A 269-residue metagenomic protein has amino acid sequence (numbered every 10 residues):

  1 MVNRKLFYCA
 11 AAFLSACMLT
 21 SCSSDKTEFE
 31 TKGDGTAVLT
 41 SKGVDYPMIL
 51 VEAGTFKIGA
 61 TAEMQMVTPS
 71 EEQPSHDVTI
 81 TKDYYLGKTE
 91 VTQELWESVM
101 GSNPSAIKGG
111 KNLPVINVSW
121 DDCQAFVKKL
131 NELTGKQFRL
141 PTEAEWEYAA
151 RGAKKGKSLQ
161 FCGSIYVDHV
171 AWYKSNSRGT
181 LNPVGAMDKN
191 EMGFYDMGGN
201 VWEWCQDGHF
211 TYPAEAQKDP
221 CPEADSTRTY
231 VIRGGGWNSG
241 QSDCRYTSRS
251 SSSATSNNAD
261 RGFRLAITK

Functional and structural regions predicted by a protein language model:
V2-A10: Bacterial N-terminal signal peptides that target proteins for export
L19-S21: C-terminal motif of bacterial Sec signal peptides marking the signal peptidase cleavage site
S23-D25: Bacterial signal peptide processing site
E28-V44: N-terminal low-complexity, Pro/Thr/Ser-rich intrinsically disordered segments that act as propeptides or flexible
T40-S105, S119-D121, G199: A short glycine-rich, aromatic-capped structural motif
F56, G110-H169, W204, F210: Short, well-ordered surface patches within globular domains
T68-V78, K154-K155, T180, M197-K269: Surface-exposed recognition segments
K82, H169-G198, S250-S253: Short, well-ordered junction/capping motifs at the entry into regular secondary structure
